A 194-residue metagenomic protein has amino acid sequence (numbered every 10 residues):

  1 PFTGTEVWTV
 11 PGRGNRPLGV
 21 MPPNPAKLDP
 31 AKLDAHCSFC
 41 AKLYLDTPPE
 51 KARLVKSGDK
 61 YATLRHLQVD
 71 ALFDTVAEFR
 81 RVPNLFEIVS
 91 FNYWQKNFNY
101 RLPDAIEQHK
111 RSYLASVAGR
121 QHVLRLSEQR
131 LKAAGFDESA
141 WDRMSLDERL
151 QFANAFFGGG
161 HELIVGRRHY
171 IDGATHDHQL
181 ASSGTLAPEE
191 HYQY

Functional and structural regions predicted by a protein language model:
P1-Y194: HIT superfamily nucleotide-processing domains
